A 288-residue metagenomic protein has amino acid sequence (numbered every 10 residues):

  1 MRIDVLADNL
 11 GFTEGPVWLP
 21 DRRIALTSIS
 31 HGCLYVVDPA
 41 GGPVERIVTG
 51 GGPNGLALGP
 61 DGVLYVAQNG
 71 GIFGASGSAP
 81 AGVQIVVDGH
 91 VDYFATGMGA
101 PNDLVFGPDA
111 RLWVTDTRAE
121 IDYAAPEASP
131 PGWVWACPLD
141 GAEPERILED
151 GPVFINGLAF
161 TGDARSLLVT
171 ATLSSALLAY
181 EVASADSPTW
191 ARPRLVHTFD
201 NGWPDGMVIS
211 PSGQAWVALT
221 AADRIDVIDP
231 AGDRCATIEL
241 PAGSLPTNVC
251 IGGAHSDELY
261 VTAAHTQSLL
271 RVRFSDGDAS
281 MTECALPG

Functional and structural regions predicted by a protein language model:
M1-G11, P39, A191-P193, T282-G288: A short helix->beta-strand "capping" segment at the edge of beta-propeller domains
R2-A7, G42-V48, H90-T96, E143-E149 (+2 more regions): A short beta-strand motif characteristic of beta-propeller blades
A7-R23, G50-A75, P80, G97-L112 (+7 more regions): Beta-rich, blade/repeat-based domains predominating in secreted/periplasmic proteins but also intracellular
P20, V36-E45, P60-D61, Q84-D92 (+4 more regions): Flexible "stalk/tail and boundary" regions
I29, N69-G71, T117-A119, T172 (+5 more regions): Short loop/turn segments immediately following the C-termini of beta-strands
C33-Y35, A81-Q84, G132-W135, A176-L178 (+2 more regions): A short loop-to-beta-strand structural motif that recurs across blades of beta-propeller domains
S175-A176, Y180-S184, P193, H197-D233: Loop/turn-rich, solvent-exposed surfaces of beta-rich toroidal or solenoidal domains
Y180-P188, R273-M281: Short loop/turn segments immediately following beta-strands, especially the blade-tip and inter-blade linker loops
